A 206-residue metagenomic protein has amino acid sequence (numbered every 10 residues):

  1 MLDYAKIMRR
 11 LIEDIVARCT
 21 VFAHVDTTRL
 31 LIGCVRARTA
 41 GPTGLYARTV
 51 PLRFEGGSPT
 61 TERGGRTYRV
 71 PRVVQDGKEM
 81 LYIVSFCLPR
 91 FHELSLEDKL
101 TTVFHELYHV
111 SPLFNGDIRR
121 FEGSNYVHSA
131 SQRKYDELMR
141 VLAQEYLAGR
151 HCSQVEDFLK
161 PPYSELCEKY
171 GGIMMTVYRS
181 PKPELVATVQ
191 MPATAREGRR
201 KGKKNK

Functional and structural regions predicted by a protein language model:
L2-M80, V84, L113-K206: Metalloprotease/metallohydrolase-associated module, dominated by Zn2+-dependent proteases
T39, F91-E93, H109: Generic "edge-of-domain/loop-turn" microfeature
S85-T102: Short pre-active-site segment immediately N-terminal to the catalytic Zn-binding motif
K99-L113: Active-site recognition of the HExxH zinc-binding catalytic motif
